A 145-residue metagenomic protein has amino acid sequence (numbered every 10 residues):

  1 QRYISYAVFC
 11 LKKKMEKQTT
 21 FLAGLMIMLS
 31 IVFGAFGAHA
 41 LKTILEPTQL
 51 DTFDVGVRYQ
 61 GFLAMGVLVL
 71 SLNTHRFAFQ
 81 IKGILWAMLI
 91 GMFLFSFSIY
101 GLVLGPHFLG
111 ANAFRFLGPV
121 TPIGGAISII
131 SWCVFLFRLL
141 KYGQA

Functional and structural regions predicted by a protein language model:
Q1-M15: Positively charged, low-complexity/disordered segments
E16-A145: Polytopic transmembrane helical bundles with strong interfacial aromatic enrichment
